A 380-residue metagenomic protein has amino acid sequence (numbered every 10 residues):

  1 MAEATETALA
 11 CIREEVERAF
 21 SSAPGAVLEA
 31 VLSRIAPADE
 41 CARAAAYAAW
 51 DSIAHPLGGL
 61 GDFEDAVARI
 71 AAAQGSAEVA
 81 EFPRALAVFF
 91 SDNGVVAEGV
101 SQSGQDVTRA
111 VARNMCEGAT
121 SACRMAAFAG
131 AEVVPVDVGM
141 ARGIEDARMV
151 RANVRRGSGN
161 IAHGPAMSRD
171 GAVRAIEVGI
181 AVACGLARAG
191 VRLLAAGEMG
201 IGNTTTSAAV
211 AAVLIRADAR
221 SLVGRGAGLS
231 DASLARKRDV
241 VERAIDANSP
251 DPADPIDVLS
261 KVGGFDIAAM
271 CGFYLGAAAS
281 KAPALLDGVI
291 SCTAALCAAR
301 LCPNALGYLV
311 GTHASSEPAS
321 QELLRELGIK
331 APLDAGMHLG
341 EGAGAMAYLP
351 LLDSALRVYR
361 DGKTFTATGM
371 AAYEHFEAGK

Functional and structural regions predicted by a protein language model:
A2-K380: N-terminal loops that bind phosphate or other acidic moieties and the adjacent beta-alpha structural core
